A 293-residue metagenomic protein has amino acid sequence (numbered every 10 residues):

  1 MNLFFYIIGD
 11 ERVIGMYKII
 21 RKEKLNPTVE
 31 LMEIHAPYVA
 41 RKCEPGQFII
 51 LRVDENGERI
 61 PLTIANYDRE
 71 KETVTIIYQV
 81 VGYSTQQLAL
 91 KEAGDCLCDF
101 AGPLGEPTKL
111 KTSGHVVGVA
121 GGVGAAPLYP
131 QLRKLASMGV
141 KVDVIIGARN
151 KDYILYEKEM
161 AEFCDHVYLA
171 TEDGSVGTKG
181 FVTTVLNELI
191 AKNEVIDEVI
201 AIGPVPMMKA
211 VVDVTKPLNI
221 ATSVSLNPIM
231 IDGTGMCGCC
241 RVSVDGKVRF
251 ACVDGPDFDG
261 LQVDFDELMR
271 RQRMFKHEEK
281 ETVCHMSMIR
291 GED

Functional and structural regions predicted by a protein language model:
N2-G15: Short, Lys/Arg-enriched N-terminal segments with co-localized hydrophobic residues within the first ~10-30 amino acids
R12-D95: Ferredoxin-reductase
L51, D99-F100, V242: A generic structural signal for residues embedded in beta-strands
D54, G102-P103, D245: Short, surface-exposed secondary-structure boundary micro-motifs
G57-I64, L104-K111, C252: Short, Lys/Arg- and Gly-enriched loop/turn segments at beta-strand edges
Q86-I231: FNR/FR-type flavoprotein reductase catalytic core
P127, V205, N227-D257, M286-M288: Local cysteine-cluster metal-coordination motifs and their immediate loop/turn environment, predominantly Fe-S cluster
F250-D254, F258-D293: Short Fe-S-cluster ligation motifs
